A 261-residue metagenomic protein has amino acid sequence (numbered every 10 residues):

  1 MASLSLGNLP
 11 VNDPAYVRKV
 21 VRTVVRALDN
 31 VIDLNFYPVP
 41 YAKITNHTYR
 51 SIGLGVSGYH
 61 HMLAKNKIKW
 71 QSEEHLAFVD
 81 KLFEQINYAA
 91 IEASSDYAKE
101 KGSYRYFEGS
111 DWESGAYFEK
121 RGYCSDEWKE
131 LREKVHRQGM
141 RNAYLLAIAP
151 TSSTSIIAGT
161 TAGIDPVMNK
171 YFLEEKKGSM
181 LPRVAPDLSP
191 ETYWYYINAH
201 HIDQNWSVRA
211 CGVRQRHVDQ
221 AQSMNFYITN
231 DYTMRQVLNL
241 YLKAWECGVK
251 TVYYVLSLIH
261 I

Functional and structural regions predicted by a protein language model:
M1-N46, V56-N66, T160-T161, V167-E191: Function-dense linear segments that define catalytic or interfacial modules in macromolecule-processing proteins
S3, P14, V25, V56 (+9 more regions): Alpha-helix initiation and N-capping motif
V20, S51-G55, I86: Short, contiguous, pocket-lining structural segments that sit at or immediately flank catalytic/ligand-binding sites
V21-K43, K69-T151, L240: Internal maturation/activation junctions in enzymes
L28-D33, Y117, R121, K134-R141 (+1 more regions): Catalytic alpha/beta core of large soluble enzyme barrels
K43-Y49, L76-E84, N225-T233: Conserved short loop/turn motifs at secondary-structure junctions
S51-K69, Q236-V249: Hydrophobic/aromatic-rich, well-ordered segments within soluble, folded domains that form packed cores
